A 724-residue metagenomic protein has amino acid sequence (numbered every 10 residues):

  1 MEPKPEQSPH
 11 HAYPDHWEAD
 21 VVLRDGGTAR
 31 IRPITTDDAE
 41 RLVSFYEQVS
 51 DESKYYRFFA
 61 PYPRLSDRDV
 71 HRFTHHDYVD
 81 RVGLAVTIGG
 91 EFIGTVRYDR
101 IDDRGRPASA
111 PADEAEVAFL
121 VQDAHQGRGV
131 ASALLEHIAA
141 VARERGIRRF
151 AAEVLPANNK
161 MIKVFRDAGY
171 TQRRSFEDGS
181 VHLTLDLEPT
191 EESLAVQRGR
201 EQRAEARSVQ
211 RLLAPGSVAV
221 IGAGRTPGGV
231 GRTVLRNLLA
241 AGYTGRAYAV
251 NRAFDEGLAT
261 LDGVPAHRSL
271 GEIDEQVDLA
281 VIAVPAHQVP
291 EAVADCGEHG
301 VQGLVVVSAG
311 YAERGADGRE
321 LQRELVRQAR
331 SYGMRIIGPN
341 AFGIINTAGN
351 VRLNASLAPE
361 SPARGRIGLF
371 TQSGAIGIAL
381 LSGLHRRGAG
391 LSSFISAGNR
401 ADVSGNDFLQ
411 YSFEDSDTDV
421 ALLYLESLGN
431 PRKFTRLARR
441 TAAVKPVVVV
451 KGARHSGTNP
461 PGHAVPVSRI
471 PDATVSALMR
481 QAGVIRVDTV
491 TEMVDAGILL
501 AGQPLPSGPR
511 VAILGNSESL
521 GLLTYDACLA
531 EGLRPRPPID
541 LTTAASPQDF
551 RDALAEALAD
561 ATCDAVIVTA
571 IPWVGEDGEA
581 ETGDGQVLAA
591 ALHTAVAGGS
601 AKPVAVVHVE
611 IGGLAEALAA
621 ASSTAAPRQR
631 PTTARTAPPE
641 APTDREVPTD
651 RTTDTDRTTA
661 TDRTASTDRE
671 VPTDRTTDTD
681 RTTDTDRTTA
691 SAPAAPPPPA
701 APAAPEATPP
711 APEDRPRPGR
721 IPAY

Functional and structural regions predicted by a protein language model:
M1-A204, S208-Q210, P215: Long, contiguous binding/interaction regions
E188-R645, T649-T653, T667, T673 (+2 more regions): Catalytic-core regions of core metabolic enzymes, especially those transforming organic acids/acyl-group intermediates
T659-A660, S666: Periodic short-repeat tracts
